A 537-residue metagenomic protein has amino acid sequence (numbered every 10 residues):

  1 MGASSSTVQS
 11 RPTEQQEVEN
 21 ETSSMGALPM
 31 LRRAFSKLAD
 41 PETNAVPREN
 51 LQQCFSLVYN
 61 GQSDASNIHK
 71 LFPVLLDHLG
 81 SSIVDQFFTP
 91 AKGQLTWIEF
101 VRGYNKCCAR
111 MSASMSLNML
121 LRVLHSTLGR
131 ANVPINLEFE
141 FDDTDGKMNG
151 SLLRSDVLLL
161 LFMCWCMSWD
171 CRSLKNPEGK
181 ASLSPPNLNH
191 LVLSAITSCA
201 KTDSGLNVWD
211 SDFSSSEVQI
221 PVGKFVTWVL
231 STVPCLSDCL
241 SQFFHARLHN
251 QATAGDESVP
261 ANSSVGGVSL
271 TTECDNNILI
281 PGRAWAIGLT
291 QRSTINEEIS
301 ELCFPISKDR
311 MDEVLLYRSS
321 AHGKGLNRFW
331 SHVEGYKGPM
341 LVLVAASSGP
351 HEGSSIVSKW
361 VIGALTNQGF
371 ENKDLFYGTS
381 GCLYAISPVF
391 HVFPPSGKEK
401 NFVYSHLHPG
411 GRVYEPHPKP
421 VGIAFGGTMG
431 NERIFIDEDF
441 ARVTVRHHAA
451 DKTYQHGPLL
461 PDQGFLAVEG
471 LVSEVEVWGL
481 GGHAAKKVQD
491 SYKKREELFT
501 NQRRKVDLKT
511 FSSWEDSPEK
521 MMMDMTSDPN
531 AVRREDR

Functional and structural regions predicted by a protein language model:
G2-A3: Context-dependent free N-terminus signature
Q9-P90, E99-R110, N118-R537: Phosphate-recognition beta-domain surfaces
